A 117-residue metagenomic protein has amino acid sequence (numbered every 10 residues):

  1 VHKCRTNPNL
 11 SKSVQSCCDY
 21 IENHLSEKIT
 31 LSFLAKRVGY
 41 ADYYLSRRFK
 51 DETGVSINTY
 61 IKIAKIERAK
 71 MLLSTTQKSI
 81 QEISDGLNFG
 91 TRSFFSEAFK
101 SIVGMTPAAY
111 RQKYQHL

Functional and structural regions predicted by a protein language model:
V1-N9, Y44: An amphipathic alpha-helical interaction segment
T6-L10, N23, V38, N58: Residue-level marker of regulatory loop/turn positions in helix-turn-helix DNA-binding domains and in histidine
N7-V14, L31: Short, structured helix-loop boundary elements
C18-N23, K28-S32, D51-R92, S96 (+1 more regions): Terminal helix-turn-helix DNA-binding modules in bacterial transcription factors
L34-D42: Helix-turn-helix
